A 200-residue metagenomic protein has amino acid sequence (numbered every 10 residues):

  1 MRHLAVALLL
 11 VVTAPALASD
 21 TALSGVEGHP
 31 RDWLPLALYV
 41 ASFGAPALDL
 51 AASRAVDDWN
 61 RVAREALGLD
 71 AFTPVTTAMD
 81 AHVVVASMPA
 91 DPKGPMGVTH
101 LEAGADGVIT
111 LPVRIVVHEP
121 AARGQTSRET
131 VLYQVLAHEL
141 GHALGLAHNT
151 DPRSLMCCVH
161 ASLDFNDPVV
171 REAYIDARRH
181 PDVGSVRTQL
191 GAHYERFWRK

Functional and structural regions predicted by a protein language model:
R2-L48, V56, N60-R61, D91-K93 (+2 more regions): Disordered inhibitory propeptide/activation segment of secreted metzincin zinc metalloprotease zymogens, centered on
P46-A137, A143, A147-N149, A161: Metzincin-family zinc-dependent endopeptidase catalytic domain
A103-A105, I109-V131, A147-K200: Metalloprotease/metallohydrolase-associated module, dominated by Zn2+-dependent proteases
